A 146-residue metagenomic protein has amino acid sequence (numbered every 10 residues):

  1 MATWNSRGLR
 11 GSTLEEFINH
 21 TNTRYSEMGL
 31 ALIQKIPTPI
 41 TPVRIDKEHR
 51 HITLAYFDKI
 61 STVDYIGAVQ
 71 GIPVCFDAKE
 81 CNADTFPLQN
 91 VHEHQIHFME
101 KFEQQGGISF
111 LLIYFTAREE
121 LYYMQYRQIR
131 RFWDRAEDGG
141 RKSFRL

Functional and structural regions predicted by a protein language model:
M1-Y56: Acidic-basic catalytic patches of nuclease active cores, encompassing PD-(D/E)XK and other metal-cofactor nuclease
Q34, C75-A78, L112-I113: Short, conserved beta-strand edge motifs with alternating hydrophobic and charged residues
I45-H51, D77-T85: Short, basic, glycine/proline-bearing loop/turn elements
L54-S61, P73: Short basic alpha-helical hairpin corresponding to helix-turn-helix/winged-helix-like nucleic-acid-binding
D64-A83: Conserved catalytic cores of phosphodiester-cleaving nucleases, focusing on short active-site segments
K79-Q105: Mg2+/Mn2+-dependent nuclease catalytic core
E100-R130: Nucleic-acid nuclease catalytic cores
R130-L146: Intrinsically disordered, low-complexity, charge-dense segments enriched in Lys/Arg and Glu/Asp interspersed
